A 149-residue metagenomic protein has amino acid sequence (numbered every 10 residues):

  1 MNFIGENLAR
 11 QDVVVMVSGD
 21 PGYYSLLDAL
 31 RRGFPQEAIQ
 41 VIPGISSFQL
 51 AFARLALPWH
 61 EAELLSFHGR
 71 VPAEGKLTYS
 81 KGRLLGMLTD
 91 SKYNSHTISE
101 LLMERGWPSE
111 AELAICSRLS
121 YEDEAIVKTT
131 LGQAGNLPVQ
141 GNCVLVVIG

Functional and structural regions predicted by a protein language model:
M1-E6, D12-S18, G22-L30, L88 (+1 more regions): Phosphate-bearing ligand-interacting subdomains that bind or position ATP/ADP/UDP/GDP/NAD(P) or nucleotide-linked
M1-N2, S47, R70-A73, S120-D123: A short acidic, often aromatic-flanked loop/helix-cap motif at beta-alpha or helix-coil junctions that lines enzyme
N2-A9, E74-Y79, Q133-L137: Short amphipathic alpha-helix with an adjacent loop that forms part of the alpha/beta core around
G5, L27-R31, Q49-A53, H96-E100 (+1 more regions): Predominant activation on well-ordered alpha-helical scaffold segments within soluble catalytic domains
D12-V13, K81-G149: A contiguous loop/helix-start segment that scaffolds small-molecule binding in enzyme catalytic cores
S18-G82, K128, N136: Class I SAM-dependent methyltransferase SAM-binding "motif I" and its flanking Rossmann-like core
